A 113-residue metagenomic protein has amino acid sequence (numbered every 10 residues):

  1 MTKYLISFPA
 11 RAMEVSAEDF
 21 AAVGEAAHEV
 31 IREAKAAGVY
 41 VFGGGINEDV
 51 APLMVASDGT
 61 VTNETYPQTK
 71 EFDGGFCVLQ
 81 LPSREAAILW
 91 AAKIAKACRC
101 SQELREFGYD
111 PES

Functional and structural regions predicted by a protein language model:
M1-S113: Conserved, structured core segments of small domains
